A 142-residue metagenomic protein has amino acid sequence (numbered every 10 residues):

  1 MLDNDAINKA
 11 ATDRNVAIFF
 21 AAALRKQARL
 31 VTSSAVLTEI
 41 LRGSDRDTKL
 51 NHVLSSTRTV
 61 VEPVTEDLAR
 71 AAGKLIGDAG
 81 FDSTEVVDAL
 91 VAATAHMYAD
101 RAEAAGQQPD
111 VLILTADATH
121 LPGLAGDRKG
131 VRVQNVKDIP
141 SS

Functional and structural regions predicted by a protein language model:
M1-T32, L41-T59, R128, D138-S142: Short, well-structured N-terminal submotif of metal-dependent ribonuclease cores
N4, T94, T115: Ser/Thr-centric signal marking residues that sit in or immediately flank functional binding/regulatory motifs
A6-I7, V36, L68, L90-V91 (+1 more regions): Alpha-helix capping/helix-boundary segments
T32, P63, V86, T115-A116: Short beta-strand scaffold positions
I40, E85-L112: Acidic, metal-associated active-site segment
R58-F81, A89, A93, D127: Acidic catalytic patch
D100-S142: Acidic, PIN/NYN-like endoribonuclease modules and their adjacent C-terminal/linker elements
